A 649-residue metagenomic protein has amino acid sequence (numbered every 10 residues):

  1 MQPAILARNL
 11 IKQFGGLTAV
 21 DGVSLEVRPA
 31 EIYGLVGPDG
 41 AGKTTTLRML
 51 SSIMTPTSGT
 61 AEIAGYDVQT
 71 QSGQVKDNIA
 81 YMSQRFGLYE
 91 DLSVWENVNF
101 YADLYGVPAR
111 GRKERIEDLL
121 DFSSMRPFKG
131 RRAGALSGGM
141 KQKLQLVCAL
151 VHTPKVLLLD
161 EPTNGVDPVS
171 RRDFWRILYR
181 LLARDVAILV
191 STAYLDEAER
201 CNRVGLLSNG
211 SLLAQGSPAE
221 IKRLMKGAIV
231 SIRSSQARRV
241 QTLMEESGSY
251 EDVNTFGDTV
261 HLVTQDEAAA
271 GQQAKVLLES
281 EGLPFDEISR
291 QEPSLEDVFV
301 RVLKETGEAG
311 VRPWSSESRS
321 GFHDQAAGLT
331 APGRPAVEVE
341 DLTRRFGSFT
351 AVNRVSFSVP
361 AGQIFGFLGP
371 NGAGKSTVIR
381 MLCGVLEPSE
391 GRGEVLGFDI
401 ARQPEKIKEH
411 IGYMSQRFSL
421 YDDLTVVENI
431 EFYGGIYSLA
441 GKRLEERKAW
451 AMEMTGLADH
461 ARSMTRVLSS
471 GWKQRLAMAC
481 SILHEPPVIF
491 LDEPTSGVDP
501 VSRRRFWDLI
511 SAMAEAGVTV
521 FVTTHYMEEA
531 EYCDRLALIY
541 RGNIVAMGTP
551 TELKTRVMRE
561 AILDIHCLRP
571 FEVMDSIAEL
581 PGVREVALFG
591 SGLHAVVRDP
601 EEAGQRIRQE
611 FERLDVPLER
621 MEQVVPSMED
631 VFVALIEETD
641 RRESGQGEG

Functional and structural regions predicted by a protein language model:
M1-I11, Q272, V276, S280-E281 (+2 more regions): ABC-family P-loop ATPase nucleotide-binding domain
P3-I5, K12-S208, A214, A336-Y540 (+1 more regions): ABC transporter nucleotide-binding domains
K76, L120, K222, Q241 (+6 more regions): Conserved protein kinase catalytic domain
D103-G106, K226, S249, E279 (+8 more regions): Non-catalytic alpha-helical coupling and interface elements of nucleotide-dependent molecular machines and regulators
R176-Q265, E292, L509-V522, M527-R598: ABC transporter nucleotide-binding domain
L243-E245, Q273-E279, S576-A578, R606-F611: Short amphipathic alpha-helices in soluble, non-transmembrane regions that often serve as interface/regulatory elements
G282-E292, V616-V625: Conserved short beta-strand edge segments in small beta-sheet-based binding/regulatory domains
